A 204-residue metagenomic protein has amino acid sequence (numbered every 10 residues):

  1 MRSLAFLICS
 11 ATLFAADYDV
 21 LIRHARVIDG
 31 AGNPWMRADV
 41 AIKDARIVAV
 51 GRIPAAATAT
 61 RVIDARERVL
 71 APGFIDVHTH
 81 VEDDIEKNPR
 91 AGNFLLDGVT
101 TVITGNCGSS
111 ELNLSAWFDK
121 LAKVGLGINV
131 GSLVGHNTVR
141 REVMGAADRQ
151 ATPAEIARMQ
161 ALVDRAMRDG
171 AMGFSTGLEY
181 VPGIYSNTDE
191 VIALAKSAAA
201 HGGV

Functional and structural regions predicted by a protein language model:
M1-L7: Sec-dependent signal peptide recognition, specifically the positively charged N-region followed immediately by
L7-A15: Hydrophobic h-region of N-terminal signal peptides that target proteins for export in Gram-negative bacteria
D17-Y18, V27-G73: Histidine-rich, glycine-flanked metal-binding segment
G30, C107, E179: Flexible loop residues that form catalytic and substrate-binding hotspots at small-molecule/glycan-binding clefts
A65-L70, F74-I75, T79, E86-T176 (+1 more regions): Divalent-metal coordination cores built from histidine and acidic residues
S110-E111, T176-T188: Glycine-rich, proline-tolerant flexible connector loops at the mouths of alpha/beta enzymes
I192: Glycine-rich ThDP/TPP pyrophosphate-binding loop and its adjacent helix/strand module within ThDP-dependent enzymes
